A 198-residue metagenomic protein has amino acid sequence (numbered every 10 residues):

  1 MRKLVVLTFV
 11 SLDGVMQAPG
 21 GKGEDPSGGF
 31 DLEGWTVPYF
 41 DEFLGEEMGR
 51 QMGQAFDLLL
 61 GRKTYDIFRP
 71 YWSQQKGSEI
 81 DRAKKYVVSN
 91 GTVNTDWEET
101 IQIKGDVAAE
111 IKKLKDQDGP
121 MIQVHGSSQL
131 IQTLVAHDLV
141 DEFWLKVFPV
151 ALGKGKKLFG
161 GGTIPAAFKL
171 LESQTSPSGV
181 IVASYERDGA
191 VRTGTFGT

Functional and structural regions predicted by a protein language model:
M1-L139, P149-T198: Portal/gating segments that form or line small-molecule/metal binding sites
E142: Short, conserved catalytic or interaction motifs in soluble domains
